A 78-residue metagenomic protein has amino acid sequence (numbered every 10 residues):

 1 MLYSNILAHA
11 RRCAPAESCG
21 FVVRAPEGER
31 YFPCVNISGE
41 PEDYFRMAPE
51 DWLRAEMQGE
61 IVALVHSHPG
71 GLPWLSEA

Functional and structural regions predicted by a protein language model:
M1-I61, G70-A78: Conserved beta-strand-loop surface patch within small alpha/beta domains used for substrate/adaptor or ligand engagement
S67: Conserved residues at the C-terminal ends of beta-strands
